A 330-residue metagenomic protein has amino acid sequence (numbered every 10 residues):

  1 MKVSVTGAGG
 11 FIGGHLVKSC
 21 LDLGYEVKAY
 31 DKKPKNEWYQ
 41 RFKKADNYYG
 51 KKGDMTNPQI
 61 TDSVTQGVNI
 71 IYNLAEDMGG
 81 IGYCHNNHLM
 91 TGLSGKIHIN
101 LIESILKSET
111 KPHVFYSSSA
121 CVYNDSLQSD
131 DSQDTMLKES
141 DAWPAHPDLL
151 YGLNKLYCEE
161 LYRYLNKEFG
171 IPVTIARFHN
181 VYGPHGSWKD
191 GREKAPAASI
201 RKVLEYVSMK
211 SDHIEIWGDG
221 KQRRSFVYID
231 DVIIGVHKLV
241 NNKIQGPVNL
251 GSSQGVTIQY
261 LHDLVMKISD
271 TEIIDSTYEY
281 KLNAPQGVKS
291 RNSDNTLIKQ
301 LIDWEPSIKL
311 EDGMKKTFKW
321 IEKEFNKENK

Functional and structural regions predicted by a protein language model:
V3-L23: N-terminal Rossmann NAD(P)H-binding glycine-rich loop of SDR-like oxidoreductase domains
T6, Y30, I71-D77, V114-A120 (+1 more regions): SDR active-site strand-loop-helix element
S19-D22, E205-K330: C-terminal substrate-binding subdomain of Rossmann-fold SDR/epimerase-dehydratase oxidoreductases
Y25-P34: Conserved glycine-rich Rossmann-like NAD(P)H-binding loop of the short-chain dehydrogenase/reductase
K52-L93: NAD(P)H-binding glycine-rich loop region in Rossmannoid oxidoreductase-like domains and their noncatalytic homologs
I71, H85-F115: NAD(P)-cofactor binding segment of oxidoreductase domains
Y83, E139-D148, V173, R177-W188 (+3 more regions): A conserved pocket-lining segment of Rossmann-fold NAD(P)-dependent short-chain dehydrogenase/reductase
N86-N100, C121-I175, N180-Y182, G186-D190: Catalytic helix-loop patch of NAD(P)-dependent Rossmann-fold dehydrogenases
